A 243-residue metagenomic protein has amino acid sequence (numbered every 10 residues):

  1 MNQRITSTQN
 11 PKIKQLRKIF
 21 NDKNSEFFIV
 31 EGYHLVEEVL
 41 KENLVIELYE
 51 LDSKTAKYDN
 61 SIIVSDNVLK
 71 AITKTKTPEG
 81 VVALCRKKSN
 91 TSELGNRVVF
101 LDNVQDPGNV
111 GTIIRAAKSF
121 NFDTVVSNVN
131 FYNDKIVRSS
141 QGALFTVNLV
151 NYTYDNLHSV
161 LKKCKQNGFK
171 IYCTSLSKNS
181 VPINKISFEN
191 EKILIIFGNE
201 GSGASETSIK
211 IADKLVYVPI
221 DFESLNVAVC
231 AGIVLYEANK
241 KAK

Functional and structural regions predicted by a protein language model:
M1-D52, V129: Boundary-proximal intrinsically disordered activation/regulatory segments immediately upstream of a helical core
Q3-S7, I62-S65, V147-L157: Short acidic-hydrophobic, aromatic-tinged amphipathic segments that line or gate anion-handling sites
G32, Q105-I113, L225-C230: Amphipathic alpha-helical repeat scaffolds
K57-K70, N96, D213-K214: Active-site regions of enzymes building and remodeling cell-envelope glycoconjugates
S61-R86: Glycine/small-residue-rich loop that forms an oxyanion/phosphate-binding "nest" at active or ligand-binding sites
L94-N179: RNA substrate-binding interface of SAM-dependent RNA methyltransferases
K118-F120, R138-F145, E206-K243: Structured adenosyl-cofactor binding patch, chiefly the S-adenosyl-L-methionine
Y172-F222: Active-site/ligand-binding-proximal alpha/beta "capping" segment
